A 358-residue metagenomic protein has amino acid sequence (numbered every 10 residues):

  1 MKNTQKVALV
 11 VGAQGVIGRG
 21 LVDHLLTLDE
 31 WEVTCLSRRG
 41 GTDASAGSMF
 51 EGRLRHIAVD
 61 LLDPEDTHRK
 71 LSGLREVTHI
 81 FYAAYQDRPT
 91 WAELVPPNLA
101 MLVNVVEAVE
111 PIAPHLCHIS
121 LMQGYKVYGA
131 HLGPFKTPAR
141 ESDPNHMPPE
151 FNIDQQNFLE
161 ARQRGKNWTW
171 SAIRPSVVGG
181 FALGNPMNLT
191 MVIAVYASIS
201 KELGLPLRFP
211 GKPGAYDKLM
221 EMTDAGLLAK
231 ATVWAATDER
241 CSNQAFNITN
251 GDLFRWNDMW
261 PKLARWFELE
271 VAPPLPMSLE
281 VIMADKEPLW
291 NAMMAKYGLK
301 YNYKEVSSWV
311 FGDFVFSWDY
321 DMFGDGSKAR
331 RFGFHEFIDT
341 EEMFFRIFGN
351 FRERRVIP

Functional and structural regions predicted by a protein language model:
K2-L28: N-terminal Rossmann NAD(P)H-binding glycine-rich loop of SDR-like oxidoreductase domains
D29-T42: Conserved glycine-rich Rossmann-like NAD(P)H-binding loop of the short-chain dehydrogenase/reductase
R55-V77: Conserved Rossmann-fold cofactor-binding substructure of NAD(P)-dependent oxidoreductases
T78-Y82, Q86, A92-F151, S171: Conserved Rossmann-fold NAD(P)-dependent oxidoreductase catalytic core, especially the SDR/UDP-sugar
N145-S176, F181: Active-site Tyr-X1-5-Lys
K166, V178-Y196, G226, A235-F246: Glycine/proline-rich active-site loop of Rossmann-fold NAD(P)-dependent oxidoreductases
V195-T223: A conserved pocket-lining segment of Rossmann-fold NAD(P)-dependent short-chain dehydrogenase/reductase
A229-G312, D325-S327, R331, F348-R355: Mid/C-terminal beta-alpha module of Rossmann-like enzyme folds, strongest in SDR-family dehydrogenases/epimerases
